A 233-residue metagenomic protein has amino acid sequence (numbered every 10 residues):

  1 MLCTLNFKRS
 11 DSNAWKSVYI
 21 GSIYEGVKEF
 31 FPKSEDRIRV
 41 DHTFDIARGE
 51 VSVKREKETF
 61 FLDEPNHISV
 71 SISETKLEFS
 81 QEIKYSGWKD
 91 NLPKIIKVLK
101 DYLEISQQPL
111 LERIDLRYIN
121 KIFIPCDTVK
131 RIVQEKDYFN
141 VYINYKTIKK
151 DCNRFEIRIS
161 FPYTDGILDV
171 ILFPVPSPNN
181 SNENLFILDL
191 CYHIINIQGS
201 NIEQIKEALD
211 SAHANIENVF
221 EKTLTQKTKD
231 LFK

Functional and structural regions predicted by a protein language model:
M1-I72, E78: N-terminal low-complexity, intrinsically disordered segments
R9-D11, K76, Q81-G87, I194-N201: A generic structural motif
W15, Y19, G87-K94, V98 (+4 more regions): Short amphipathic alpha-helical segments
G26, F30, K94, V98-I105 (+2 more regions): Conserved short hydrophobic interaction patches
F44, R113-K121, L224-K233: Short, highly charged C-terminal tails/helix-capping segments
E56-P65, S69, S80, R113-E183 (+1 more regions): Aromatic/basic-lined ligand-recognition segments that form π-stacking hydrophobic pockets flanked by Lys/Arg to engage
V70-I119: Aromatic- and glycine-enriched beta-alpha-beta binding-site module
N184-K233: Long, compositionally biased interface segments
